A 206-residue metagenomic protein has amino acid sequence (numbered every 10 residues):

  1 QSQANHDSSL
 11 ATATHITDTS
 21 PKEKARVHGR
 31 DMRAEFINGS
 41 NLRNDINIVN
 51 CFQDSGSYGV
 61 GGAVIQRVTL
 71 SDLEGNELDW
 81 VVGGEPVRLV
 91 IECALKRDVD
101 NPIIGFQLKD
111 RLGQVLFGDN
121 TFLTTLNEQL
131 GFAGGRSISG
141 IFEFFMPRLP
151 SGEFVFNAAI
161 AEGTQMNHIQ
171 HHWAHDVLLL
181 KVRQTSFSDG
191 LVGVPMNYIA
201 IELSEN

Functional and structural regions predicted by a protein language model:
Q1-N206: Localized sequence-composition bias
